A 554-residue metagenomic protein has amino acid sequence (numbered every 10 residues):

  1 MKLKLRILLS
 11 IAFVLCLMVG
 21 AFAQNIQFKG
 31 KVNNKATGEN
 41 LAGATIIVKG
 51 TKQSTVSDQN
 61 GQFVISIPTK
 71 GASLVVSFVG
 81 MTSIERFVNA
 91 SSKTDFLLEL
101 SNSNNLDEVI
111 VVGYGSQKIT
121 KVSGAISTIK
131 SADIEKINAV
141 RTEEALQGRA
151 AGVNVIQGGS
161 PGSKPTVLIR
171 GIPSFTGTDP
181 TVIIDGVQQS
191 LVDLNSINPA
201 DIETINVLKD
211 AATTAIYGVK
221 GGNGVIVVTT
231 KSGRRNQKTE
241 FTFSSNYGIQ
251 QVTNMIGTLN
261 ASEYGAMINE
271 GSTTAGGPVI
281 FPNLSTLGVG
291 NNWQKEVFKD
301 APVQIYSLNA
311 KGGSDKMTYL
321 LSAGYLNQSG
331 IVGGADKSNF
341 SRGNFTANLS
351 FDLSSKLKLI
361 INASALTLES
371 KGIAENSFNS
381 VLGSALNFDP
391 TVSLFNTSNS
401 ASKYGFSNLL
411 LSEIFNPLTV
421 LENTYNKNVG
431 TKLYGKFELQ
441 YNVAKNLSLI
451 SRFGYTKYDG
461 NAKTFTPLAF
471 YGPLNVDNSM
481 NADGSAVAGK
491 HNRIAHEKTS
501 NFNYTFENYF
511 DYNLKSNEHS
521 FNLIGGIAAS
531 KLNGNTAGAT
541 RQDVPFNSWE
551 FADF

Functional and structural regions predicted by a protein language model:
M1-T346, F351-I360, Y434-G435, A482: Short, small/polar-rich motifs associated with maturation and membrane association, primarily at protein termini
N40-A42, P68, P180-T181, P390 (+3 more regions): Proline-rich low-complexity regions
N105, T120, R235-G290, L326 (+4 more regions): Surface-exposed loop/interface segments of Gram-negative outer-membrane beta-barrel transport/assembly proteins
L308-N309, L439-Q440, A444, Y509-E518: Extended amphipathic secondary-structure runs
K436-V443, L447-Y455: Charge-patterned, long linear interaction tracts outside catalytic cores
